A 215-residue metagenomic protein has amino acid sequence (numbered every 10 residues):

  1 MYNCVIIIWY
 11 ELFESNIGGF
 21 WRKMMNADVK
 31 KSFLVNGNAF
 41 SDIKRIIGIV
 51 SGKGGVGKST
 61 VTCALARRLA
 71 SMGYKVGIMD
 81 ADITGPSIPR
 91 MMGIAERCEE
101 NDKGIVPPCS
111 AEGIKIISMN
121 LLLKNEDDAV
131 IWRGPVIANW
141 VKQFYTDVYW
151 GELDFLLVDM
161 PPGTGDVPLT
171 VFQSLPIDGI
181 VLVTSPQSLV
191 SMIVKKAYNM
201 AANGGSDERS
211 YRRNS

Functional and structural regions predicted by a protein language model:
Y2, W9-S51: Extreme N-terminal, non-catalytic leader segments that precede Walker-type/kinase nucleotide-binding cores
V29, D154-F155, P161-S215: Conserved catalytic-core segment of NTP-binding enzymes
I43, G54, D80, I88 (+5 more regions): Residue-level signature of catalytic and energy-coupling elements of molecular machines, predominantly ATP/GTP-dependent
I46, V50, M72, M91-A95 (+5 more regions): Conserved, well-folded catalytic cores of nucleic-acid-processing and energy-transducing macromolecular machines
I46-D82, Y198: Walker A/P-loop phosphate-binding motif and the immediately C-terminal alpha-helix
V56-A64, G85-P89, M160-P168, L189-I193: Short glycine/serine/threonine-rich phosphate/pyrophosphate-binding segments that cradle anionic phosphate groups
K75-E126, A138: Phosphate-binding loop that captures ATP/GTP phosphates
L123-V171, V190: Phosphate-binding/switch loop-helix module in NTP-utilizing enzymes
